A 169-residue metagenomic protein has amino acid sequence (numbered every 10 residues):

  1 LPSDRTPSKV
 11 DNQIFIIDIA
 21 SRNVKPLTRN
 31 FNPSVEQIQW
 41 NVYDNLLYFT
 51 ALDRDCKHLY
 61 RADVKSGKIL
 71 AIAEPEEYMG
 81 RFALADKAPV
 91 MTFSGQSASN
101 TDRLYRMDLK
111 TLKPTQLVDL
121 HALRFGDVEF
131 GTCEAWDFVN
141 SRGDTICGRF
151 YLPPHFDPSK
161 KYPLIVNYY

Functional and structural regions predicted by a protein language model:
L1-F15, P26-E36, F49-Y60, P75-E77 (+1 more regions): A flexible loop/linker signature enriched in serine peptidases of the S9 family
P2, S21, T92: Conserved short-loop catalytic and cofactor-binding motifs
D18-R22, D63-G67, D108-L112: Short loop/turn segments that connect beta-strands within beta-propeller blades
V24, L47, K57, I69 (+1 more regions): Hydrophobic residues embedded in beta-strands of well-ordered beta-sheets
K25-R29, L70-E74, P114-H121: Beta-propeller fold detector
Q37-Q39, R81: Conserved beta-strand position repeated once per blade in WD40 beta-propeller domains
D44, R81-Y169: Serine-hydrolase catalytic core recognition
